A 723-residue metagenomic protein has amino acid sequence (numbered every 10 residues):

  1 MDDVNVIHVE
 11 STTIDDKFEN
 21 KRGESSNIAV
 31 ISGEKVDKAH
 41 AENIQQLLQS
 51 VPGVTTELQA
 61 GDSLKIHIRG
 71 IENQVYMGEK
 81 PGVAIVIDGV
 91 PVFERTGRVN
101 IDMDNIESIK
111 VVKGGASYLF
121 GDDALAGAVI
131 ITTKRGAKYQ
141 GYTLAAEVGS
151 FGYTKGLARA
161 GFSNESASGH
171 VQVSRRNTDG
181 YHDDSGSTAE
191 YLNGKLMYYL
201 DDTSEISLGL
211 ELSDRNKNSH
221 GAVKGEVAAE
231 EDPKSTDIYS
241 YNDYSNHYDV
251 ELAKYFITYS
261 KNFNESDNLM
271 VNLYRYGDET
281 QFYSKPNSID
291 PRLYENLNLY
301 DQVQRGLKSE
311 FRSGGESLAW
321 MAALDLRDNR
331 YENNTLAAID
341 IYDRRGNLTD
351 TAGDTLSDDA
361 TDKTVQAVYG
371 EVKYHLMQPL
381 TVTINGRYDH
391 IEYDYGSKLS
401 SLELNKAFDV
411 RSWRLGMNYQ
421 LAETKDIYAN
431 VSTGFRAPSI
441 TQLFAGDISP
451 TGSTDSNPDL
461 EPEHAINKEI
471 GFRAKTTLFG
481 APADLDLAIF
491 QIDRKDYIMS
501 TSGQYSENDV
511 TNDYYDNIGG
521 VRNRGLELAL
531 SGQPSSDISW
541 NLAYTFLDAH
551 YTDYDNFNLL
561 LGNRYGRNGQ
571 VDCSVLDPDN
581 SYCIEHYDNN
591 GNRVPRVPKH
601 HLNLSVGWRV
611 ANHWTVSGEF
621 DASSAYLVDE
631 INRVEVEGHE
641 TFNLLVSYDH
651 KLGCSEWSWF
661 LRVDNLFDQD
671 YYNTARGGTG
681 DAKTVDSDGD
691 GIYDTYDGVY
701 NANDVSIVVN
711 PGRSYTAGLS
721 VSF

Functional and structural regions predicted by a protein language model:
M1-D37, N262: Short, acidic, small-residue-rich periplasmic hinge/interaction motif at the N-terminus of Gram-negative outer-membrane
I44-L47, I66-H67, V83-V86, V99 (+3 more regions): N-terminal periplasmic accessory domains that precede and gate Gram-negative outer-membrane beta-barrel machines
V83, D88-G114, G194: Short acidic/polar hinge/loop motifs at secondary-structure boundaries that mediate gating or recognition
V148-N177, H182-G221, S245-N268, G314-G315 (+2 more regions): Transmembrane beta-barrel wall of Gram-negative outer-membrane proteins
F162, S166-A167, N268-S284, Q420 (+7 more regions): Membrane-embedded beta-barrel scaffold of Gram-negative outer-membrane proteins
Y198-L200, E211, V372, L415 (+5 more regions): Conserved C-terminal beta-signal and adjacent last beta-strands/turns of outer-membrane beta-barrel proteins
A222, R330-E332, A337, D343 (+8 more regions): Surface-exposed extracellular loop regions of Gram-negative outer-membrane beta-barrel proteins, predominantly
S317, H375-V382, I391, D484-D493 (+2 more regions): Gram-negative outer-membrane beta-barrel transporters
